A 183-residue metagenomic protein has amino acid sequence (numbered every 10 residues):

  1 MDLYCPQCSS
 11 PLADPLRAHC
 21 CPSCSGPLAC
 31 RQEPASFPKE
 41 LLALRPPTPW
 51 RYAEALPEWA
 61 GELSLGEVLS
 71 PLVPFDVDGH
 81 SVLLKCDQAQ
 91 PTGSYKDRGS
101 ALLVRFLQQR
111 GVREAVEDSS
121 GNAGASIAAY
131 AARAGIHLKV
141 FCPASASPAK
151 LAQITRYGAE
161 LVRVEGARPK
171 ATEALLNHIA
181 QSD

Functional and structural regions predicted by a protein language model:
M1-D183: PLP-dependent amino-acid enzyme catalytic core
